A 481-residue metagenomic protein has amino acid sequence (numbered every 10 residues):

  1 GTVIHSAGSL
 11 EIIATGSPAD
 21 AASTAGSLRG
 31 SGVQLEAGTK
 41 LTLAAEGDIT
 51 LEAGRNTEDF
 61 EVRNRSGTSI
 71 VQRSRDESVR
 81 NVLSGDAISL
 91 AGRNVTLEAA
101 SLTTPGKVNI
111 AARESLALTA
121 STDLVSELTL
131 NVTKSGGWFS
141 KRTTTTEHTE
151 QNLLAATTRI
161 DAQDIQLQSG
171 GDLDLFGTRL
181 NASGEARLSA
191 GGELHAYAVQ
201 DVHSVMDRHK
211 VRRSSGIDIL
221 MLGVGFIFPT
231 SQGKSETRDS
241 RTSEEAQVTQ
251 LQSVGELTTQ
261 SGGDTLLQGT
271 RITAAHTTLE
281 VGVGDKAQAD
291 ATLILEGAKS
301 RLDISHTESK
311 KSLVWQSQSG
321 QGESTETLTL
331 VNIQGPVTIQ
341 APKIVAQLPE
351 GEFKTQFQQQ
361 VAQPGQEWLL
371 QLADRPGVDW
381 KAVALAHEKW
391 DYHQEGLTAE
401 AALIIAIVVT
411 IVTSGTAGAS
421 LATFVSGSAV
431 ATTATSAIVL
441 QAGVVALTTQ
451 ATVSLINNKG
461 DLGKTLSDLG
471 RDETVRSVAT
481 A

Functional and structural regions predicted by a protein language model:
G1-H5, S17-G38, G54-N56, E61-L83 (+9 more regions): Extended, hydrophobic alpha-helical membrane-active domains that insert into or remodel lipid bilayers
I4, S9-S23, K40-A45, I49-L51 (+9 more regions): Well-ordered beta-strand segments characteristic of repetitive beta-sheet solenoids
T42-R63, N109-V132, R187-D207, E280-S305 (+1 more regions): GD-rich hexapeptide-repeat beta-solenoids
S66-T68, W138-S140, M221, D285: Intrinsic-disorder/low-complexity loop/linker signature
G137-S140, V224-Q232: Outer-membrane beta-barrel transmembrane domain signature of Gram-negative proteins, especially the mid-to-C-terminal
V211-F226: A surface-exposed, glycine/aromatic-enriched loop/edge motif typical of exported proteins
E280-D285, L293, L330-Q359: Leucine-rich solenoid repeat scaffolds
